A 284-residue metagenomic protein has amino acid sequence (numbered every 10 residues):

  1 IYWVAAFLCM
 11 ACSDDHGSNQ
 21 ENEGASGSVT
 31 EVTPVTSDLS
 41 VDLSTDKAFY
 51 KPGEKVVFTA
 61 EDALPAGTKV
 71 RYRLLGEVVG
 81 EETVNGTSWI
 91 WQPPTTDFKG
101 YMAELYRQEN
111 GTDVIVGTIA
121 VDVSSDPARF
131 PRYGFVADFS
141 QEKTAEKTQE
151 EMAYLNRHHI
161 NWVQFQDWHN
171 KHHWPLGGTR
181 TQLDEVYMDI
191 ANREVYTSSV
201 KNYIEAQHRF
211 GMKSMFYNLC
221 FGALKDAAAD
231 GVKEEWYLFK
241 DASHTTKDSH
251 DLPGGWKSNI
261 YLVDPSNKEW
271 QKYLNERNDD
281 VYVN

Functional and structural regions predicted by a protein language model:
I1-M10: Bacterial N-terminal signal peptides
C9-S37: Bacterial Sec-dependent N-terminal signal peptides
V32-D126: Beta-strand-enriched, solvent-exposed domains that form extended recognition/catalytic surfaces
V116-N170: An acidic-aromatic substrate-binding cleft motif
S125-P131, A137-A145, F216-V283: Active-site-adjacent "subsite" loops/lids of carbohydrate-active enzymes
R129, H158-V163, H208-M215, N284: Loop/turn elements at helix/coil->beta-strand transitions in domains of secreted/extracellular proteins
I160-W168, L274, D280-N284: Short acidic catalytic loops
N170-G222: Aromatic-lined substrate-binding rim segments of carbohydrate-active enzymes
